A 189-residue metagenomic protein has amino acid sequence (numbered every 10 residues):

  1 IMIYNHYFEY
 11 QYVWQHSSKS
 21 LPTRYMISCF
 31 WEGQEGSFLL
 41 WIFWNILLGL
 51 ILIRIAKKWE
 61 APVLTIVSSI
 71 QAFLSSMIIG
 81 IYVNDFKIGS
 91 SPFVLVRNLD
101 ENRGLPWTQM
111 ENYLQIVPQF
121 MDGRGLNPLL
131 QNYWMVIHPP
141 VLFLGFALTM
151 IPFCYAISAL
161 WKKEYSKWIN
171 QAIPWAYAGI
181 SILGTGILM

Functional and structural regions predicted by a protein language model:
I1-M189: Polytopic transmembrane helical bundles with strong interfacial aromatic enrichment
